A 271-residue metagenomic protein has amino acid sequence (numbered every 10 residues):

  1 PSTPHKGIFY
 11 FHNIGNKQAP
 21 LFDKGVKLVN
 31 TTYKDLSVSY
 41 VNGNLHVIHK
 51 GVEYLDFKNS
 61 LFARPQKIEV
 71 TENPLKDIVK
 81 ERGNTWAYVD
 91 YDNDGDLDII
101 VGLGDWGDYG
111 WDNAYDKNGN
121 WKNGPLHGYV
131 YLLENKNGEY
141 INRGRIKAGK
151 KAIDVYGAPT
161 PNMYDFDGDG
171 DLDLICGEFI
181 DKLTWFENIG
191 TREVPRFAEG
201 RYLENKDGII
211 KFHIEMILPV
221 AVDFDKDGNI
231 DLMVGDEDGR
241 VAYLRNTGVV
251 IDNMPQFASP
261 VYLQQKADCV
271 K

Functional and structural regions predicted by a protein language model:
P1-K271: Beta-propeller-forming repeat regions
